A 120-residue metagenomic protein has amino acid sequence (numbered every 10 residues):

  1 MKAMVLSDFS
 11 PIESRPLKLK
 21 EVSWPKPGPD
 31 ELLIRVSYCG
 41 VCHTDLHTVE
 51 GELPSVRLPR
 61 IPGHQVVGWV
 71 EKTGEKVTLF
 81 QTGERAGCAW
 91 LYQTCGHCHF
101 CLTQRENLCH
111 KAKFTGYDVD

Functional and structural regions predicted by a protein language model:
M1-M4: Short structural boundary motif marking the start of a folded domain
S7-I12, C39: Short polar catalytic/cofactor-binding loops
F9-S10, E71-K76, E106: Short loop segments at secondary-structure junctions
S10-I12, S55, C95, N107: Flexible, glycine-rich phosphate/dinucleotide-binding loops and adjacent beta-alpha linkers at cofactor/substrate
S14-S23: Short glycine/threonine/proline-enriched tight-turn/helix- or strand-capping micro-motif at secondary-structure
S23-C39, E50-H99, V119: Glycine-rich beta-strand-centered segment in the early N-terminal region that forms part of a ligand/cofactor-binding
T44-V49: Cytochrome P450 core scaffold surrounding the K-helix E-X-X-R motif and the conserved "meander" helix-loop region
T94-D120: NAD(P)H dinucleotide-binding glycine-rich loop of Rossmann-like/cofactor-binding domains, especially the beta1-alpha1
